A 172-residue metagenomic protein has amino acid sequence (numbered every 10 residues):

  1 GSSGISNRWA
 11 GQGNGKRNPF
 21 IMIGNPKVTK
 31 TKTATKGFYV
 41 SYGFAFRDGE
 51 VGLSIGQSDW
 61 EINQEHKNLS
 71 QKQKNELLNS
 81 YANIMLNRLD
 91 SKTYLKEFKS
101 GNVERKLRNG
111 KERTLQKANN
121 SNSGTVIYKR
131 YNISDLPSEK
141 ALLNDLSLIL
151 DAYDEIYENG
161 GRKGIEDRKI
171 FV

Functional and structural regions predicted by a protein language model:
G1, V28, L78-T93, L146-G160: Hydrophobic, Leu/Ile/Phe/Ala-enriched alpha-helical segments that form helix-helix packing faces
S3-Y42: Amphipathic, interaction-prone secondary-structure segments
N7, G11, P26-T31, K67-N75 (+1 more regions): Short, charged/polar micro-motifs that form catalytic or ligand-binding hotspots
N18-M22, Y39-G43, E50-G56, T125-R130: Ordered hydrophobic segments in well-structured contexts
K30-A34, G43-D48, Q116-N122: Short glycine/proline-enriched loop/turn "hinge" motifs that connect secondary-structure elements and lie
F38, Y42-F46, L148-A152: Short, hydrophobic/amphipathic alpha-helical patches that form generic packing surfaces within helical domains
A45-L107: Compact, glycine/acidic-enriched structural inserts
V103-F171: Long, solvent-exposed, polar/charged low-complexity segments
